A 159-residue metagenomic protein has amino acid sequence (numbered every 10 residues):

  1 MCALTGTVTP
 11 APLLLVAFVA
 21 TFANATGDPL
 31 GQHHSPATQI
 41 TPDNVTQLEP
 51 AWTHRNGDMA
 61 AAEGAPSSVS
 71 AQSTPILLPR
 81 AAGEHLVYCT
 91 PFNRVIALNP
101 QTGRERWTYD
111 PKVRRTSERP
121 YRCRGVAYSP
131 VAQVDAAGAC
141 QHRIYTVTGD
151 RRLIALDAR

Functional and structural regions predicted by a protein language model:
P10-A17: Bacterial N-terminal signal peptides
F18-P66, R104-R115: Aromatic (tryptophan-biased) beta-strands that constitute blades/sheets of beta-rich domains
F22-T26, S67-R94, E118-R152: Repeat-blade elements of multi-bladed beta-propeller folds
H54-D58, A81, T90-R94, Q101-T102 (+2 more regions): Short glycine-rich, polar/acidic loop-and-turn segments at beta strand-coil junctions
P100-T102, A158-R159: Short loop/turn segments that connect beta-strands within beta-propeller blades
